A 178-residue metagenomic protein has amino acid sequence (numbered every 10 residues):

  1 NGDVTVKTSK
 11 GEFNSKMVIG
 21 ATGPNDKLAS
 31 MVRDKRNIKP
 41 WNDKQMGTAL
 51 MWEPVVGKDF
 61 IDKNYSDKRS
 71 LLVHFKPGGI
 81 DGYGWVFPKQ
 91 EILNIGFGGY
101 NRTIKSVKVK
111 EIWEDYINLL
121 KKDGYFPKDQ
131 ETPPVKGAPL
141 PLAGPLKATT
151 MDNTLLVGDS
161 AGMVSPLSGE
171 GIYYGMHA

Functional and structural regions predicted by a protein language model:
N1-Y125, L146: Predominantly flavin-linked oxidoreductase catalytic cores and closely associated redox partners
I80, N101-A178: FAD/FMN-dependent oxidoreductases across multiple families
